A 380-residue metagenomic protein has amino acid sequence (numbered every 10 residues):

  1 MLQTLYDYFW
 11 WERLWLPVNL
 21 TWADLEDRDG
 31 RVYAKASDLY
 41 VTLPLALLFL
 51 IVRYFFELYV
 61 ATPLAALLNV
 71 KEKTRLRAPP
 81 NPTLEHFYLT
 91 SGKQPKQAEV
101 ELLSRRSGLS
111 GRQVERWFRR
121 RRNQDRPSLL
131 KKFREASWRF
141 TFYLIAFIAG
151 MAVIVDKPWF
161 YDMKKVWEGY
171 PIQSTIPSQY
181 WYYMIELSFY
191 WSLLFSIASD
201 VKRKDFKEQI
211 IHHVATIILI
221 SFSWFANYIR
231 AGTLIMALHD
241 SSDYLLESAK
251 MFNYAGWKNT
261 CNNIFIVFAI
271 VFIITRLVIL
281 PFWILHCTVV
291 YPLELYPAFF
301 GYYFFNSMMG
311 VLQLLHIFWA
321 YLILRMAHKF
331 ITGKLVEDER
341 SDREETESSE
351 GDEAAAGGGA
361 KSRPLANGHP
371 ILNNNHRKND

Functional and structural regions predicted by a protein language model:
M1-R230, K250-G256, T260-F272, L280-V311 (+1 more regions): Membrane-helix and juxtamembrane interface regions of eukaryotic multi-pass membrane proteins
L238-A249: Alpha-helical transmembrane segments and their membrane-interface exit regions
